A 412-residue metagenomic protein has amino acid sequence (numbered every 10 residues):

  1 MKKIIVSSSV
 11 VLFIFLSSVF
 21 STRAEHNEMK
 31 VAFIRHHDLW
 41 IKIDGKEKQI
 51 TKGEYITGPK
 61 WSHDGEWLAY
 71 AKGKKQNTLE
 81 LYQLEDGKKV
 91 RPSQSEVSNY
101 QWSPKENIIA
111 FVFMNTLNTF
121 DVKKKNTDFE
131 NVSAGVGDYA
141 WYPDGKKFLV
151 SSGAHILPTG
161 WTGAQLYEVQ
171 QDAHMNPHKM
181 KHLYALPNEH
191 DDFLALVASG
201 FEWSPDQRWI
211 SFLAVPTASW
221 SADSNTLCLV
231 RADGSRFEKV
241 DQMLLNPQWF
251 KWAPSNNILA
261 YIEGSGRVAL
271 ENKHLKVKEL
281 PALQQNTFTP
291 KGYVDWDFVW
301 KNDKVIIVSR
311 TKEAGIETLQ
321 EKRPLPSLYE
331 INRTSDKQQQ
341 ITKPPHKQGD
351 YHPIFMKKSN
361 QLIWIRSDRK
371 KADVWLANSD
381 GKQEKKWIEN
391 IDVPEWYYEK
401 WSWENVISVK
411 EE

Functional and structural regions predicted by a protein language model:
M1-I4: Positively charged n-region of N-terminal signal peptides that target proteins for export
V6-I14: Hydrophobic helical h-region of N-terminal Sec-dependent signal peptides in bacterial secretory/periplasmic proteins
F15-E412: Sequence signature of WD/YWTD-type beta-propeller architectures
